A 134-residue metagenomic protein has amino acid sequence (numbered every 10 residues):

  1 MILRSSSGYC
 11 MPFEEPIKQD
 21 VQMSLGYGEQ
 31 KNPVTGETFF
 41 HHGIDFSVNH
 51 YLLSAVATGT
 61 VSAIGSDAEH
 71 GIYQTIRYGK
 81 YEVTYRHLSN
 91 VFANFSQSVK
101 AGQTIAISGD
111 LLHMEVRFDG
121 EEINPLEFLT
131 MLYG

Functional and structural regions predicted by a protein language model:
M1-I72, K100-A101, L126: Surface-exposed, glycine-biased beta-strand/turn segments
M23, I72-R77, F95-G134: Conserved, short, structured surface segments that act as functional micro-motifs
H50, S89-S96: Gly/Ser-rich catalytic serine loop of serine hydrolases
A55-F92, D110-V116: Zn2+-dependent peptidoglycan hydrolase active-site motif and core
